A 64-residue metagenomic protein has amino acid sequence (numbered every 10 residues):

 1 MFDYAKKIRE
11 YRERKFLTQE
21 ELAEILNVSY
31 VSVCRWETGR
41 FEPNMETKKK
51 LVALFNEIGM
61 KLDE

Functional and structural regions predicted by a protein language model:
M1-R14, V52: A short, Lys/Arg-rich alpha-helix, primarily the initiator
D3, M45-E46: Generic recognition of short, well-ordered alpha-helical segments
R9, C34-R35, N44, V52: Key DNA-contacting residues within the recognition helix of helix-turn-helix
R12, R35-E37, N56: N-terminal regions of proteins, emphasizing targeting and processing segments when present
E13, N27, T38-R40: Residue-level detection of the helix-turn-helix DNA-binding "recognition helix"
F16-C34: Short alpha-helical DNA-recognition segment
E46-E64: DNA major-groove recognition helix of helix-turn-helix/homeodomain DNA-binding modules
